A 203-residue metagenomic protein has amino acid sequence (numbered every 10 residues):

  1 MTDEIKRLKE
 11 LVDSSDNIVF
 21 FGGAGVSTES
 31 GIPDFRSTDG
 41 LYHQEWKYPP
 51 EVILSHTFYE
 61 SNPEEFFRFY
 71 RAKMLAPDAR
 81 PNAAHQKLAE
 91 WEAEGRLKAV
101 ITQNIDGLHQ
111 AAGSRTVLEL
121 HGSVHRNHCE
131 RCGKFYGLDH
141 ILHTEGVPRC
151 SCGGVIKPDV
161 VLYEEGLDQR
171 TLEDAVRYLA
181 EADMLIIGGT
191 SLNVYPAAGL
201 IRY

Functional and structural regions predicted by a protein language model:
M1-Y203: Conserved catalytic core of sirtuin-type NAD+-dependent deacylases
